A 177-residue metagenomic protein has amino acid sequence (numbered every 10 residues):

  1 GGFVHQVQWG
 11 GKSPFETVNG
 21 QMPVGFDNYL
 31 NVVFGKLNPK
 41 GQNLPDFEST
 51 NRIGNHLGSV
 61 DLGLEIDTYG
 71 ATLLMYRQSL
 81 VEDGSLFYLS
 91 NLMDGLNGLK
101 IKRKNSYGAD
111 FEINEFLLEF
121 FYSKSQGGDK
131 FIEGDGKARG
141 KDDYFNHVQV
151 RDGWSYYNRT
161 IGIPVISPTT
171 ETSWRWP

Functional and structural regions predicted by a protein language model:
G1-S49, I53-Y69, L73-Y76: Aromatic- and glycine-enriched pocket-lining scaffold segments that form the walls of small-molecule binding clefts
P45-P177: Outer-membrane beta-barrel pore domains
